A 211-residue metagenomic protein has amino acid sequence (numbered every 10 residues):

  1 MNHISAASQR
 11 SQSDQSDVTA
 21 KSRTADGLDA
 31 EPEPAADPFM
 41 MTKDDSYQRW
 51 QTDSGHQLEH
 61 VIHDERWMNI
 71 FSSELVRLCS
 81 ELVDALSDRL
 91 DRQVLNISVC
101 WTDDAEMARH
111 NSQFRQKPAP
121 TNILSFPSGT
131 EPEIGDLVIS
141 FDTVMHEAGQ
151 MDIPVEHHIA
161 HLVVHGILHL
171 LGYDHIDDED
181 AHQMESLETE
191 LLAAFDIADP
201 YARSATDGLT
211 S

Functional and structural regions predicted by a protein language model:
M1-I159, L171-S211: An acidic/histidine-cluster motif and surrounding catalytic segment that typifies divalent-metal-assisted enzyme active
V164, L168-G172: Short active-site segment of divalent metal-dependent hydrolases/proteases that encodes the spacing between
